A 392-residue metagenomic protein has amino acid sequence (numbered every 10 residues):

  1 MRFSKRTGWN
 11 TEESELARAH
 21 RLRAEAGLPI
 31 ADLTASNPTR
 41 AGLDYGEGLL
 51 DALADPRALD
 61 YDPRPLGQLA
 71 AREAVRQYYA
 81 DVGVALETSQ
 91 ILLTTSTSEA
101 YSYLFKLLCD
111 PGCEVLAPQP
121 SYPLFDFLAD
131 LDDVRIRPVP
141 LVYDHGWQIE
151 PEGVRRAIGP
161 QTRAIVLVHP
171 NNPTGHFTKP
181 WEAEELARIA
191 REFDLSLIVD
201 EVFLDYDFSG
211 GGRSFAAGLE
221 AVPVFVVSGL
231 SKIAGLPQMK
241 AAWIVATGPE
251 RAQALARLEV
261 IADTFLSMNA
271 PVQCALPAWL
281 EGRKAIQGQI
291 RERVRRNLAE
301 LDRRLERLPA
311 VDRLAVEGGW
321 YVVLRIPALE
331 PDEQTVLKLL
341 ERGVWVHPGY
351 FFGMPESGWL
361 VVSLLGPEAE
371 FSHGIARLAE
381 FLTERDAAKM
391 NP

Functional and structural regions predicted by a protein language model:
R2, R6-S96, Y103, G153 (+3 more regions): N-terminal small-domain helix-loop-helix segment of the aminotransferase-like
A26, D132, E192-F193, R342 (+1 more regions): Helix C-cap/helix->beta junction micro-motif
A58-I189, D205-G218, F225, A376-R377 (+1 more regions): Conserved core of the PLP fold type I
Q77, A85, E341-H347, F352-P392: PLP-dependent enzyme catalytic core of the Aspartate aminotransferase-like
E220-R295, D302, F381-T383, A387: Conserved core segment of the aminotransferase class I/II
P277, R293-D302, D312-I326, E356: Conserved glycine-rich beta-strand-loop-beta hairpin in the small C-terminal domain of fold type I
E330-T335, E370-H373: Short, conserved charged micro-motifs
